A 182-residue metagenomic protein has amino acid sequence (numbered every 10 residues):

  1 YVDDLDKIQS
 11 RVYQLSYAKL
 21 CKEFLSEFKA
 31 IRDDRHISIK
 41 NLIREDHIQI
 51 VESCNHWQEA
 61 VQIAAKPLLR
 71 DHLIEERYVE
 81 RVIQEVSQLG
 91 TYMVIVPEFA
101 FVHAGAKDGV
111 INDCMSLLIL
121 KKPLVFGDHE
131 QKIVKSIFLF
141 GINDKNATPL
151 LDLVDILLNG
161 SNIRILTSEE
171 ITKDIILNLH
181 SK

Functional and structural regions predicted by a protein language model:
Y1-K182: Cytosolic covalent-transfer regions centered on His/Cys nucleophiles that carry phosphoryl or persulfide groups
